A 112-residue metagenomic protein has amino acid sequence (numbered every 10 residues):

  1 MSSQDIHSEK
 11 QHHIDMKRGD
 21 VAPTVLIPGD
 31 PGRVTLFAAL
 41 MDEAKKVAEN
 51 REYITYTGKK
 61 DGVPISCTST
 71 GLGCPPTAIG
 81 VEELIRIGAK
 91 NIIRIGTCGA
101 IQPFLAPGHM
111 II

Functional and structural regions predicted by a protein language model:
S2-I112: Metabolite-binding pocket within alpha/beta catalytic cores that recognizes anionic/polar moieties
